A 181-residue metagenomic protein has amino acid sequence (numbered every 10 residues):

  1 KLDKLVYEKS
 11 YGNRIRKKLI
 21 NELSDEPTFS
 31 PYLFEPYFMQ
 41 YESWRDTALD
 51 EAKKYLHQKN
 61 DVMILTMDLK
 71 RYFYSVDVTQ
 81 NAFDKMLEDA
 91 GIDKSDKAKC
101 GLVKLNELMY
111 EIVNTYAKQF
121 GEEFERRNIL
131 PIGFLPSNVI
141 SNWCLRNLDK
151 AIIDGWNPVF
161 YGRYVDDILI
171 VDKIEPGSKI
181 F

Functional and structural regions predicted by a protein language model:
L2-I64, Y74: Active-site-proximal segment of RNA-dependent polymerases
Y55-V165, L169-I180: Conserved polymerase palm-domain catalytic core
